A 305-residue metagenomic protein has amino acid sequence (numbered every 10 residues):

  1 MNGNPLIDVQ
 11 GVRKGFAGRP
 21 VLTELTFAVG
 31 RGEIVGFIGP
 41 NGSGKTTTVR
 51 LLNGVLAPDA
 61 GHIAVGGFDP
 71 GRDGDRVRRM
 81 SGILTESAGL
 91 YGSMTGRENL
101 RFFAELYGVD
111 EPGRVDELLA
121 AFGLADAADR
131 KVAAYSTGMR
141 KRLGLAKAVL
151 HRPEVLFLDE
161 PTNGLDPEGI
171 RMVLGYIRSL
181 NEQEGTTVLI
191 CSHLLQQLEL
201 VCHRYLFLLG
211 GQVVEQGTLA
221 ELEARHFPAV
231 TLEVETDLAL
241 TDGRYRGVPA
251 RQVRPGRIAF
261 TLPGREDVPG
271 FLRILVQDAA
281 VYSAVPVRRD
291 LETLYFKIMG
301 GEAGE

Functional and structural regions predicted by a protein language model:
N53: Helix-to-loop junction immediately C-terminal to a conserved catalytic motif
R101, E105, P112-A127: Conserved ABC ATPase "signature" region
L156-E160: Catalytic Walker B motif of ABC-type/P-loop ATPase nucleotide-binding domains
L174-P263: ABC transporter nucleotide-binding domain
P228-G301, E305: Short, charged/small-residue-rich alpha-helical element at the C-terminal edge of ABC transporter nucleotide-binding
